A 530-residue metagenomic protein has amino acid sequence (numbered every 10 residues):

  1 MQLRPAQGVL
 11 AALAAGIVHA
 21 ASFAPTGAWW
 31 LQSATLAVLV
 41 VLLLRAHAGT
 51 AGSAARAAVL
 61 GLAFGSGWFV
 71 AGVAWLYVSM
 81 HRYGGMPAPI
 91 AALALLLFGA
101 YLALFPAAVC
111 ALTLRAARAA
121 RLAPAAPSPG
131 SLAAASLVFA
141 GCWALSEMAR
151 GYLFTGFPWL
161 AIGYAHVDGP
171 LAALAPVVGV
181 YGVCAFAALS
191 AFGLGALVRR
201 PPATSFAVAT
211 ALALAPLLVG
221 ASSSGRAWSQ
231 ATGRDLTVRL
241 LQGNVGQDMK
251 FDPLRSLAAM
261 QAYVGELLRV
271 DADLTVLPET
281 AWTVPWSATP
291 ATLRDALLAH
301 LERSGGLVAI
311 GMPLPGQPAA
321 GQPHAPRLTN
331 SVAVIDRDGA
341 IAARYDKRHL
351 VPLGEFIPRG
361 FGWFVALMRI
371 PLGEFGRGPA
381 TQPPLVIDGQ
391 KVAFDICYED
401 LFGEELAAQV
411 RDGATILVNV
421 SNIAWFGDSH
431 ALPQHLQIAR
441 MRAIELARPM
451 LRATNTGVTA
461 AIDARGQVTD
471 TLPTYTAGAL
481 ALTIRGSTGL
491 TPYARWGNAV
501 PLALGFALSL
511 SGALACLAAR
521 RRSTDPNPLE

Functional and structural regions predicted by a protein language model:
M1-A227, Q261, G427-D428, R442 (+4 more regions): Membrane-embedded alpha-helical bundles of multi-pass enzymes that act on lipidic or dolichyl-linked glycan substrates
S223-V500: Soluble catalytic domains of enzymes that build or remodel membrane lipids, polysaccharides, and related
D271-A272, N527-E530: Intrinsically disordered, low-complexity repeat segments enriched in small/polar residues
